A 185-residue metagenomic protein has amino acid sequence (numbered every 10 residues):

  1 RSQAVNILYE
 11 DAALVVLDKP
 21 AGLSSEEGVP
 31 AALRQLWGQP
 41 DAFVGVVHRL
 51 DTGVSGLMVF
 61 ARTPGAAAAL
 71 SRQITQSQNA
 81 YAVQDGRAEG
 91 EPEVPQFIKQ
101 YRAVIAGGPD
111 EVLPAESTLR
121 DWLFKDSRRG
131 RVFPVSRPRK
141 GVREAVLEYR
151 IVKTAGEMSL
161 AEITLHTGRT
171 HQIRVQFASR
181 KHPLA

Functional and structural regions predicted by a protein language model:
R1-F133, R137-V146, K153-G156, F177: RNA pseudouridine synthases
A32-L33, E144-L147, G156-A185: Pseudouridine synthase
